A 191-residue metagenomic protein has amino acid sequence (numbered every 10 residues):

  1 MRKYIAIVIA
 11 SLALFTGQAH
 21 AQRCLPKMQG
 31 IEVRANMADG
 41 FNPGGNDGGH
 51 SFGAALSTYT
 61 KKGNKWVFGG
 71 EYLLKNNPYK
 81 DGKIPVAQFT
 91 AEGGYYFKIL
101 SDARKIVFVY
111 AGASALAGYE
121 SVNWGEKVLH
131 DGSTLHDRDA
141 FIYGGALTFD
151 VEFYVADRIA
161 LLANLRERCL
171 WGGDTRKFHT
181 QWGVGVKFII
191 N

Functional and structural regions predicted by a protein language model:
M1-M28: Cleavable N-terminal export/targeting peptides
K3, L25-Q29, K62-N64, S101-V107 (+1 more regions): Short coil turns and loop connectors of transmembrane beta-barrels in diderm outer membranes and organellar homologs
H20-K75, K187-N191: Short glycine/proline- and aromatic-enriched beta-strand/turn motifs that initiate or cap beta-hairpins
K27-I31, N46-F52, K83-A91, V107 (+2 more regions): Residues that define the transmembrane beta-barrel architecture of outer-membrane proteins
G40-N42, N77-I84, D131-D137, C169-G173: Extracellular loop and loop/strand-boundary signature of outer-membrane beta-barrel proteins
F52-L56, A91-G93, L147-F149, F153 (+1 more regions): Membrane-embedded beta-strands of outer-membrane beta-barrel proteins, especially the hydrophobic/small aromatic
A55-H130, F188-N191: Gram-negative (and chloroplast) outer-membrane scaffold detector with strong preference for beta-barrel transmembrane
K75, D150-N191: Predominantly the C-terminal beta-signal and adjacent terminal strand-loop region of outer-membrane beta-barrel
